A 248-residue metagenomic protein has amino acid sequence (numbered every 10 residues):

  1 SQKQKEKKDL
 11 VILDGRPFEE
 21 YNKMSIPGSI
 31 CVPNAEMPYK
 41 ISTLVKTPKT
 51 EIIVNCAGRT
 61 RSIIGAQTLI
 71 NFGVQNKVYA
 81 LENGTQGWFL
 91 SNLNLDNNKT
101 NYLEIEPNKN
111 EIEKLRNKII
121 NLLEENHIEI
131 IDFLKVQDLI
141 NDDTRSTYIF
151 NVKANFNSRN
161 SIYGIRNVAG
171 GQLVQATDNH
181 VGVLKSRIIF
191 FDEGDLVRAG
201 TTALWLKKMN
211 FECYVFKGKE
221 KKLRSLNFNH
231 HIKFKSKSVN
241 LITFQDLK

Functional and structural regions predicted by a protein language model:
S1-V11, G15-Y148, V152-K248: Rhodanese-like catalytic fold shared by cysteine-dependent sulfurtransferases and DSP/PTP-type phosphatases
